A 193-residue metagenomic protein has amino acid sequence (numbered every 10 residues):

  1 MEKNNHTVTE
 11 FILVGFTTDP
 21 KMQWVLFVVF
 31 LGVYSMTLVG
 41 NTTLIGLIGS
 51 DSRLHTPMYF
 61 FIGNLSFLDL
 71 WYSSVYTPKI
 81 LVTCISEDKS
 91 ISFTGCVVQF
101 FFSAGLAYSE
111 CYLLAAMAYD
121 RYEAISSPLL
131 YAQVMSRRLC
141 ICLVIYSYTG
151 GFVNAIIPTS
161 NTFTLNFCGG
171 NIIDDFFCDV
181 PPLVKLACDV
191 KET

Functional and structural regions predicted by a protein language model:
M1-T193: Transmembrane helical core of 7TM receptor-like proteins
